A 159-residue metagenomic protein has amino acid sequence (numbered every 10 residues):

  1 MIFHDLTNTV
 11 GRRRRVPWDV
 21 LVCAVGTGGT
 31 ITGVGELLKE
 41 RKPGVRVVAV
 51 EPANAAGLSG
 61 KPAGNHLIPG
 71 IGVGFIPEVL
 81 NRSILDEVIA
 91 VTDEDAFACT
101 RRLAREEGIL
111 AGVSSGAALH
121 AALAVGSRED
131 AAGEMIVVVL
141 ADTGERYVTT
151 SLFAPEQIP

Functional and structural regions predicted by a protein language model:
M1-I2, I31-R41: Short Gly/Thr/Asp-enriched flexible loops that form oxyanion-binding sites at enzyme active sites
M1-V25, R82, E94-I109: Active-site/ligand-binding-proximal alpha/beta "capping" segment
I2-L6, V34, T100, A118-G126: Buried hydrophobic packing segments
A24-G26, A49-E51, V137-A141: Short beta-strand segments
A24-G35, S114-A122, Y147: Short glycine/serine/threonine-rich phosphate/pyrophosphate-binding segments that cradle anionic phosphate groups
E40-V113, S151-P159: Active-site/ligand-binding loops adjacent to catalytic centers
L123-P159: Phosphate-binding loop/pocket of nucleotide- and phosphate-handling active sites
